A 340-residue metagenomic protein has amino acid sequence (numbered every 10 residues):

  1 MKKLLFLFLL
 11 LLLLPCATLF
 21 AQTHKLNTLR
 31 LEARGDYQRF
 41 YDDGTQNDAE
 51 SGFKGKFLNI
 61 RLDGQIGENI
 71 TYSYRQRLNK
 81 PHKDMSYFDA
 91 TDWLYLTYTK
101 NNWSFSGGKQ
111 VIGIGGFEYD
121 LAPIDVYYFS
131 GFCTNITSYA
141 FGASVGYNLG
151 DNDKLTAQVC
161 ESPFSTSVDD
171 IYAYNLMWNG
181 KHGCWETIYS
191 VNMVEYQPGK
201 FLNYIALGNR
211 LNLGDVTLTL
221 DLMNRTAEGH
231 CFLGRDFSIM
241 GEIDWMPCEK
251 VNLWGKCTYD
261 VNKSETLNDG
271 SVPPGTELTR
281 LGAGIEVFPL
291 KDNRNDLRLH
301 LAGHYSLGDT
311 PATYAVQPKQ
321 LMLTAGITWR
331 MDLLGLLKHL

Functional and structural regions predicted by a protein language model:
M1-L4: Positively charged n-region of N-terminal signal peptides that target proteins for export
L7-C16: Bacterial N-terminal signal peptides
A17-A21: Sec/Tat signal peptide C-region and signal peptidase I cleavage site
T23-Q38, A49-S162, N179-K181: Outer membrane beta-barrel
L26, E32-D48, D84, T99 (+2 more regions): Outer-membrane beta-barrel pore domains
W93, G142, A173-N175, Y204-A206: Conserved positions at the start
I136-S138, V168-D169, K200: Short, solvent-exposed loop/turn segments at conserved positions within beta-propeller repeat blades
F164-S167, Y172-A173: Solenoidal tandem-repeat scaffolds enriched in leucines and small polar residues
